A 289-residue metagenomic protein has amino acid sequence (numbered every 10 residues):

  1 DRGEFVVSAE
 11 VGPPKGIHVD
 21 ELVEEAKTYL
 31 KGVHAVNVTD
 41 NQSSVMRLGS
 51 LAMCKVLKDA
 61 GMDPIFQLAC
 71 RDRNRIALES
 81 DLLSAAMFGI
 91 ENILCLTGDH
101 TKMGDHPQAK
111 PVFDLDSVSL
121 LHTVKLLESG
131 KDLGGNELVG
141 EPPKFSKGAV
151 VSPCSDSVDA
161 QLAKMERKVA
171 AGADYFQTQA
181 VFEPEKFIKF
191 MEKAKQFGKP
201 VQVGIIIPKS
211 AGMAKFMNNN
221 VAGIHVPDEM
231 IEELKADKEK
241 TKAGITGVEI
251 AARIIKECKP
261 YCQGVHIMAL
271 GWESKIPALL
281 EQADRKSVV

Functional and structural regions predicted by a protein language model:
F5-E21, P64-I76, F145-A160, A236-E249: Active-site mouth loops of central-metabolism enzymes
E10, V36, A85, K168 (+3 more regions): Conserved, mostly hydrophobic/aromatic
H18-D20, S44-V56, N74-S80, H100-L121 (+4 more regions): Active-site-adjacent beta->alpha loops and helix N-cap segments on the catalytic face of soluble alpha/beta enzymes
E24-T39, K168-G172: Catalytic domains of carbohydrate-active enzymes, especially glycoside hydrolases
V36-M46, L68-A69, C95, D174-E183 (+1 more regions): Catalytic beta/alpha-barrel core
C70-F88: Glycine-rich anion/phosphate-binding loops
P111-G140, V150-S155, G198-I254, D284-R285: Active-site pocket-lining/capping segments in soluble small-molecule metabolic enzymes
V288-V289: Conserved small/polar residues in nucleotide/adenosyl-binding loops
